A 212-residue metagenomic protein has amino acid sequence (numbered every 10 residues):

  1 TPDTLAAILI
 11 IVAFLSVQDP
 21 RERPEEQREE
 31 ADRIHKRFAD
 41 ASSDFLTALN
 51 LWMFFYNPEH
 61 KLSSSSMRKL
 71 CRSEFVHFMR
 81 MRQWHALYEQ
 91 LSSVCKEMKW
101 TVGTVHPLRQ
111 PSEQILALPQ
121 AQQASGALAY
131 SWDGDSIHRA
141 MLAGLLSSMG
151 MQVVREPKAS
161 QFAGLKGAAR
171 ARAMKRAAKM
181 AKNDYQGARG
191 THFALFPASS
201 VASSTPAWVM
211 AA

Functional and structural regions predicted by a protein language model:
T1-A212: Second RecA-like catalytic domain
